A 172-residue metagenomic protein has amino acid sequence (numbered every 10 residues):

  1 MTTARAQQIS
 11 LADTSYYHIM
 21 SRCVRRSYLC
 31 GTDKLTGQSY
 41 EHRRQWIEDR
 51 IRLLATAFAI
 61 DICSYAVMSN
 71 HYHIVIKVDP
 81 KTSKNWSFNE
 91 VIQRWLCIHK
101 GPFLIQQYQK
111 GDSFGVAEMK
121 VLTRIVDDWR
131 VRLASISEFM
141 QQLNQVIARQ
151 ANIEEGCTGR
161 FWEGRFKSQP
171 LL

Functional and structural regions predicted by a protein language model:
M1-L172: Short catalytic/metal-binding and nucleic-acid-binding patches
